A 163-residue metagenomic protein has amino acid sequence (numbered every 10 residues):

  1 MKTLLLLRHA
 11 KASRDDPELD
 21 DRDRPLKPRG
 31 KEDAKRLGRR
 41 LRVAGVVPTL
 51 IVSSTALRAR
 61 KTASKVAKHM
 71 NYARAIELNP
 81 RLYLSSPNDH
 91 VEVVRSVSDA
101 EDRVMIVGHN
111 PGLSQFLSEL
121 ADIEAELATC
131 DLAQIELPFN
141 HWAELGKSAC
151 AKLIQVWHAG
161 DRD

Functional and structural regions predicted by a protein language model:
T3, L7-P80, S85, D89 (+2 more regions): Active-site-proximal alpha-helix that buttresses catalytic centers in soluble enzyme cores
D16, F116, L145: Residues that scaffold the ATP/ADP-binding catalytic core of kinase and kinase-like folds
R40, K65, H69, S96 (+2 more regions): Active-site catalytic microenvironments for nucleophilic, acid-base chemistry
A44-V46, V97-D102: Glycine-rich phosphate-binding loop signature in dinucleotide/nucleotide-binding domains
H90-V94: Conserved ATP-dependent adenylate/AMP-binding module captured primarily in the ANL superfamily
D102-E119: A glycine-rich beta-strand to alpha-helix segment that forms a phosphate/ribose-binding loop at ligand/cofactor sites
I123-I154, H158: Domain-level recognition of soluble alpha/beta enzyme cores, biased toward histidine phosphatases/phosphomutases
